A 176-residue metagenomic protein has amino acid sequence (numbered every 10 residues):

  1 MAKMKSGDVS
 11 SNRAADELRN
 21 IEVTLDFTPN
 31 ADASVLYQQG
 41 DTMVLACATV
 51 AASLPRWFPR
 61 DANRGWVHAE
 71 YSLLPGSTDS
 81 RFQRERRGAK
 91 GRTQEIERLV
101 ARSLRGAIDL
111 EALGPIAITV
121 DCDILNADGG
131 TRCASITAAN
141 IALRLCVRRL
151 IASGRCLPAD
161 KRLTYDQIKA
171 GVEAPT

Functional and structural regions predicted by a protein language model:
A2-A31, Q38: Short, Gly/Pro- and small/polar-rich lid/capping loops
G7-N20, L110-A117, A152-A159: Flexible, glycine/charged-enriched surface loops at secondary-structure junctions
I21-T24, N30-A33, A52-P55, G106 (+3 more regions): Glycine-rich, charged/polar anion/phosphate-binding loops that engage phosphate groups from diverse ligands
L25, D41, L73, C122-I124 (+2 more regions): Short, structured patches in soluble enzyme cores that scaffold and shape functional sites
F27, D32-L113: Glycine-rich, flexible beta-strand/loop modules in the N-terminal catalytic cores of phosphate-handling
S80-R84, I116-N126: Glycine/charged-rich beta-loop-alpha catalytic/anionic-binding loops adjacent to active sites
R98, D121-R149: Conserved mixed alpha/beta catalytic, RNA-binding, or beta-rich assembly cores of soluble enzyme, regulatory
A112, G130-A134, R144-R148, G154-T176: A structural signal for small-residue-enriched, beta-sheet-centric alpha/beta enzyme cores and oligomeric scaffold folds
